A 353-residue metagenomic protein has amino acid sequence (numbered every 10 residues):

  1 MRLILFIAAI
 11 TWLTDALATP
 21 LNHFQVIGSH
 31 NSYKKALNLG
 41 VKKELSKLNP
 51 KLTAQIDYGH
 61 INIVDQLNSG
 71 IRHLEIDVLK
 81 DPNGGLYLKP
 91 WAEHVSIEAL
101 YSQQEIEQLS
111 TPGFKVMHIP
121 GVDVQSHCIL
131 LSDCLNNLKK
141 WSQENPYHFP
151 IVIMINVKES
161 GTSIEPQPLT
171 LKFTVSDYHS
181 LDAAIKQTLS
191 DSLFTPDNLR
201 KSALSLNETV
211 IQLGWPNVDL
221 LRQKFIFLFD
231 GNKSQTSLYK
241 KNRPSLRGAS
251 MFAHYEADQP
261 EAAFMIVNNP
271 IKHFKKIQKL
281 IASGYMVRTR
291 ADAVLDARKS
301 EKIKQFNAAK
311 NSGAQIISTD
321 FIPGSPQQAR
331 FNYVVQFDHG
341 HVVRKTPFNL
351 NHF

Functional and structural regions predicted by a protein language model:
R2-L3, N136: Solvent-exposed, charged interface segments at domain starts and junctions
L3-W12: Sec-dependent N-terminal signal peptides
A16-F353: Catalytic cores of phosphodiester-bond hydrolases, prominently lipid phosphodiesterases
